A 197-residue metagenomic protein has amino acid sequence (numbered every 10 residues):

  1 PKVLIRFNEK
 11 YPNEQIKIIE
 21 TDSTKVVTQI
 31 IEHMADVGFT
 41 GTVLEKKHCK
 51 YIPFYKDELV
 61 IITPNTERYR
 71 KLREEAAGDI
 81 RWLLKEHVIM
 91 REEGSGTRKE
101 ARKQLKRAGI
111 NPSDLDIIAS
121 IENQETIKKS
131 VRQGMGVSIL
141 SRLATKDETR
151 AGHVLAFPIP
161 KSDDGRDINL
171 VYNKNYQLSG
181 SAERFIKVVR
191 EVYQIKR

Functional and structural regions predicted by a protein language model:
P1-K47: Central regulatory/effector-binding core of bacterial HTH transcription factors
N13-I18, D116-I118, D167-N169: Residues at or immediately flanking beta-strands
D22-V27, I31-A35, T40, K103-L155: Hydrophobic hinge/microswitch elements
V27-T28, I52, R81, K128-K129 (+1 more regions): Alpha-helical segments flanking ligand/cofactor-binding loops in enzyme cores
K50-V60, D116, R150-D164: Short beta-strand->loop
Y51-I89, E93: Flexible hinge/capping segments at coil-to-helix
R70-K71, G78, H87-G109, L178-G180 (+1 more regions): Secondary-structure junction motif
L155-R197: A late-sequence structural motif
